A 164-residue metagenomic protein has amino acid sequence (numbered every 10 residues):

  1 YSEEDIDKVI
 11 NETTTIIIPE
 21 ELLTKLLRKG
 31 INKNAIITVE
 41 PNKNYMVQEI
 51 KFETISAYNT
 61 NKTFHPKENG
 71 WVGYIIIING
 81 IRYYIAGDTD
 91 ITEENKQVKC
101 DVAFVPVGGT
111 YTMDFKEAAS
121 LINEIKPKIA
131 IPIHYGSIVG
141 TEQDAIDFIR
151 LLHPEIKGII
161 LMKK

Functional and structural regions predicted by a protein language model:
Y1, L23-L26, K43-M46, N61-K62 (+3 more regions): Active-site environment of divalent metal-dependent phosphoester hydrolases
Y1-E12, E20-K25: Di-metal (Zn2+ and/or Mg2+/Mn2+) metal-binding site signature of metallo-dependent hydrolases with the MBL/beta-CASP
D5-I10, G73, N95, A118-I122 (+1 more regions): Short amphipathic alpha-helical segments and helix-helix/interface helices
I10-I16, I81-Y83: Short active-site oxyanion
T15, G30-M46, A119, N123 (+1 more regions): Binuclear metal-ion centers of metallo-dependent hydrolases, dominated by the metallo-beta-lactamase
I18-P19, G87: Replace "coordinates the UDP/GDP/TDP-sugar" with "coordinates nucleotide-activated sugar donors
I37-K99, M113, M162-K164: Core dinuclear metal-dependent hydrolase active-site scaffold
I75-K128, P132-G140: Metallo-beta-lactamase
